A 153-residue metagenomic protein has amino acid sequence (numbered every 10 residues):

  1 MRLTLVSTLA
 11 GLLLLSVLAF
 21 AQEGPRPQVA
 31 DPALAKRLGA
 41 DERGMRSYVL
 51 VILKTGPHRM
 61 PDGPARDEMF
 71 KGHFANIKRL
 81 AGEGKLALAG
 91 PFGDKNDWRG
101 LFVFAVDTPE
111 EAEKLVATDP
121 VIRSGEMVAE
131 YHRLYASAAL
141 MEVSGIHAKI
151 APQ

Functional and structural regions predicted by a protein language model:
M1-T4: Positively charged n-region of N-terminal signal peptides that target proteins for export
S7-V17: Bacterial N-terminal signal peptides
Q22-Q153: Conserved, structured core segments of small domains
